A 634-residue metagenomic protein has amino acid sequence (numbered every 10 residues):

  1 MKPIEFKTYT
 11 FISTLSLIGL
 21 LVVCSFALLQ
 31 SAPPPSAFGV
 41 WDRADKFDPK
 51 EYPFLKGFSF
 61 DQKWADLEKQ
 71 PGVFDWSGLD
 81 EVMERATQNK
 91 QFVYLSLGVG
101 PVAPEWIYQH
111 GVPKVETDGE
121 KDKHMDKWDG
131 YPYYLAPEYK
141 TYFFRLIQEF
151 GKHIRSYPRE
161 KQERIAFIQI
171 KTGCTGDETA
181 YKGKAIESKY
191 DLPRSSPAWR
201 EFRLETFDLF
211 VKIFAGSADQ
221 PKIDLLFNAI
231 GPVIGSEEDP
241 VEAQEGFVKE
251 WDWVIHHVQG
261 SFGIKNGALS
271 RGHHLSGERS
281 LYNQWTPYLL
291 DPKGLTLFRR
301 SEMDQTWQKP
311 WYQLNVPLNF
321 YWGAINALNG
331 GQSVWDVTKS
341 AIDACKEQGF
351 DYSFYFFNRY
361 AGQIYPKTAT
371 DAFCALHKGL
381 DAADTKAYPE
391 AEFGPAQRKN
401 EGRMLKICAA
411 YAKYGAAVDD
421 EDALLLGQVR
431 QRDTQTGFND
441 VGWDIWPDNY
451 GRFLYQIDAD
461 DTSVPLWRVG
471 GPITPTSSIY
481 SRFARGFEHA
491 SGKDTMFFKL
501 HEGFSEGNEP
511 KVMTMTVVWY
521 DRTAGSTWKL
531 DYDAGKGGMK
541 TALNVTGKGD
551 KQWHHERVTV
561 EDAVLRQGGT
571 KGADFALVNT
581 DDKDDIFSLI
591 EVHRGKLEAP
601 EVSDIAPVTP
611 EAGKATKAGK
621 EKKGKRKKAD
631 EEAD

Functional and structural regions predicted by a protein language model:
A32-Y134, D304-Y312, Q332-I342, F354-I364 (+1 more regions): N-terminal substrate-binding region of glycoside hydrolase catalytic domains
T87, K127-F167, F202, T206-F210: An active-site-proximal structural segment forming one wall of the substrate-binding cleft that immediately precedes
G98, Q259-N439: Substrate-binding cleft of secreted/luminal carbohydrate-active enzymes
Q169, G176-E178, T206-F207, I213-L295: Substrate-binding cleft/loops of secretory-pathway carbohydrate-active enzymes
G394-G503, E601-P610: Glycan-recognition and processing domains
S526-G537: Short, surface-exposed beta-strand/strand-loop-strand elements in extracellular ectodomains
G537-G569: Extracellular carbohydrate recognition and processing domains and analogous Trp-centered ligand-binding platforms
E556-I590: Extracellular beta-strand ligand-recognition surfaces/modules
